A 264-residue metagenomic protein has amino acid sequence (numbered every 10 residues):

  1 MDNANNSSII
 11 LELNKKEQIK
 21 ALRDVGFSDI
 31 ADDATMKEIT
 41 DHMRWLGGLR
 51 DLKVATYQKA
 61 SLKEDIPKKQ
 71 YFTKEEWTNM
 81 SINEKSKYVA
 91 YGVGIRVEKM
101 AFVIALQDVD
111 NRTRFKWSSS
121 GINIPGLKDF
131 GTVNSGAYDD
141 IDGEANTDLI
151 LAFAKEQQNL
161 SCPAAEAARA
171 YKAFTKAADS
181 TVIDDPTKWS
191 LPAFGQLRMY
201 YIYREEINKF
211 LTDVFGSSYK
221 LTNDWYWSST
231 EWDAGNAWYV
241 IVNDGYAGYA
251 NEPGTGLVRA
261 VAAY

Functional and structural regions predicted by a protein language model:
M1-D185, E252-Y264: Short, compositionally biased
D2-D24, F194-Y264: C-terminal, surface-exposed recognition/capping segments
I104, L191-P192: Short hydrophobic beta-strand that contains or immediately precedes a catalytic carboxylate
P186-S190: Alpha-helical scaffolds flanking conserved acidic
